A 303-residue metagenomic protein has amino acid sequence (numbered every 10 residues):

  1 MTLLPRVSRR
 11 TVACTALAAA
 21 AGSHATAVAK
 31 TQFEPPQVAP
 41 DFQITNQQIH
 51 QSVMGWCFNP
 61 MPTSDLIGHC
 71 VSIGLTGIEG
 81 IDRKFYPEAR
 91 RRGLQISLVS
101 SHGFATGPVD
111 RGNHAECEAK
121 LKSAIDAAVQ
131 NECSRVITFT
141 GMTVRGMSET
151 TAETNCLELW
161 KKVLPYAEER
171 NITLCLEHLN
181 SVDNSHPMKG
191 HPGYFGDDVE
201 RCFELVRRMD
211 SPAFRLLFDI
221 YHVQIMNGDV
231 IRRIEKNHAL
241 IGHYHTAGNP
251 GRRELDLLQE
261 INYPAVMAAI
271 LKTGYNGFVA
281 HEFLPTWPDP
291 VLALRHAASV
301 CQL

Functional and structural regions predicted by a protein language model:
T2-V71, C133-S134, M147, H186-P187 (+2 more regions): Histidine-acidic metal/acid-base catalytic patches
C14-A25, Q43, G107-R215, I225: Active-site acidic/histidine proton-transfer and metal-coordination neighborhood in alpha/beta enzyme cores
D65-F85: Catalytic domains of carbohydrate-active enzymes, especially glycoside hydrolases
R83, F104, G141, N249 (+1 more regions): Flexible loop residues that form catalytic and substrate-binding hotspots at small-molecule/glycan-binding clefts
Y86-R90: Active-site-adjacent beta->alpha loops and helix N-cap segments on the catalytic face of soluble alpha/beta enzymes
Q95-F104: Short hydrophobic/aromatic-enriched beta-strand-loop microsegments
